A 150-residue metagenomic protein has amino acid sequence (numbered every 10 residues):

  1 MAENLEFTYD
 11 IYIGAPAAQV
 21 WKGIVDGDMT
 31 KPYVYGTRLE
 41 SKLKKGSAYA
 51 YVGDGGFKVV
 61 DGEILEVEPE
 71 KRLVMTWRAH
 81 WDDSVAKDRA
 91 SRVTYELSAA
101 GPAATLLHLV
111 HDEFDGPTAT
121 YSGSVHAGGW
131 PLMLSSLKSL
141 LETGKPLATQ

Functional and structural regions predicted by a protein language model:
M1-E40: Hydrophobic ligand-binding cavity/cleft-lining segments
A2, E113-Q150: A conserved amphipathic terminal alpha-helix motif
E3-L5, K45, G56, R89: Residue-level preference for beta-strand/loop junctions
D10-G14, A50-V52, E63, E96: Generic structural detector for well-ordered beta-strands
V20-W21, T30, Y49, I64 (+4 more regions): Hydrophobic pocket/interface hotspot
G36-S47, V52, V60: A solvent-exposed, acidic/Ser-Thr-rich amphipathic alpha-helical stretch
L39-S41, F57-A103, D112: Hydrophobic-ligand binding "helix-grip"
